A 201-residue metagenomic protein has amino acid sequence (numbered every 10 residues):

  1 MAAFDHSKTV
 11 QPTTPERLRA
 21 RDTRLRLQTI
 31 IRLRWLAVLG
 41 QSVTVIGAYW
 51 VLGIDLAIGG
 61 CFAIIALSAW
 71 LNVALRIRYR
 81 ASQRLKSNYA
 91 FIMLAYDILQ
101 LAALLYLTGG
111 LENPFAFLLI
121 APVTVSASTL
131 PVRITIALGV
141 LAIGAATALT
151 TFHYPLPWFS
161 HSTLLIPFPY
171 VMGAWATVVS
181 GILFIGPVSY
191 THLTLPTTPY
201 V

Functional and structural regions predicted by a protein language model:
M1-Y89: N-terminal juxtamembrane segment and adjoining first transmembrane helix
R19, V43-I65, R80-I92, T108 (+1 more regions): Alpha-helical transmembrane segments and their interfaces in multipass membrane proteins
V38-Q41, Y96-Q100: Core segments of transmembrane alpha-helices that mediate helix-helix packing or line hydrophobic substrate/ligand
S42, I46, V73, A102-A103 (+2 more regions): Alpha-helical transmembrane segments of multipass membrane proteins
A66, A95-L99, P114-P122, M172 (+1 more regions): Membrane-embedded alpha-helical segments of multi-pass membrane proteins, especially the transmembrane helices
L99-G110, F117-A137: Generic transmembrane alpha-helix motif of multi-pass integral membrane proteins
H192, T198-V201: Single conserved hydrophobic/aromatic residue that forms the stacking wall/gate of nucleotide- or nucleobase-binding
